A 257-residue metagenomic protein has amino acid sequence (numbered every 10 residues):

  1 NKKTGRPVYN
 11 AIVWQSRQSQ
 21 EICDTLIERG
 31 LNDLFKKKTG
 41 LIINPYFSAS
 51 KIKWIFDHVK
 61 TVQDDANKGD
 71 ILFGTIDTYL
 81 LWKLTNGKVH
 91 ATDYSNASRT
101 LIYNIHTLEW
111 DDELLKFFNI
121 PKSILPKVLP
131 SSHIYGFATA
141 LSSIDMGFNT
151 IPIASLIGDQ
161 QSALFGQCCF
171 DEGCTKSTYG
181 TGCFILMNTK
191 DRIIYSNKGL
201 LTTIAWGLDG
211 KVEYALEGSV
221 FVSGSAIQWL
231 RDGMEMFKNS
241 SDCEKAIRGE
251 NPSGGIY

Functional and structural regions predicted by a protein language model:
N1-I12, K37, P126-K127, I144-S155: N-terminal glycine/serine-rich phosphate-binding loop of ATP-dependent small-molecule kinases, especially carbohydrate
K2, Y135-T139: Active-site neighborhoods of enzyme catalytic cores
V8-Y9, S95-I102: Glycine-rich phosphate-binding loop of ATP-grasp-fold ATP-dependent ligases
N10, S19-D24: A short, polar/charged loop-to-alpha-helix boundary motif
S16: Carbohydrate-associated surface elements
Q20, I27-H90, L101-D112, K116-F117 (+1 more regions): Active-site core segments that coordinate phosphate-bearing ligands/cofactors across diverse enzyme families
P121-L125: A conserved beta-strand/loop element that lines the FAD pocket in flavoprotein oxidoreductases
P130-I134: Gly/charged, well-structured mid-domain segments that form the phosphate/adenylate-handling core of ATP-dependent
